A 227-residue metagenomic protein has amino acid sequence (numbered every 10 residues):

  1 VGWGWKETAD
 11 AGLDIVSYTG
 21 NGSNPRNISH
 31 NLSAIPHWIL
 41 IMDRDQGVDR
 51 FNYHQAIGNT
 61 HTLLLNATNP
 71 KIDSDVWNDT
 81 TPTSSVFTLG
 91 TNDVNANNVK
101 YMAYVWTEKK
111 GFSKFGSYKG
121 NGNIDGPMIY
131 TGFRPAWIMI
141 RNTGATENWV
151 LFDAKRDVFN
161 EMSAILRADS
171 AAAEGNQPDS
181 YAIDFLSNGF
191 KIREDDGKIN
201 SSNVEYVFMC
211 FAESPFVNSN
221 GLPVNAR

Functional and structural regions predicted by a protein language model:
V1-R227: Surface-exposed molecular-recognition determinants
